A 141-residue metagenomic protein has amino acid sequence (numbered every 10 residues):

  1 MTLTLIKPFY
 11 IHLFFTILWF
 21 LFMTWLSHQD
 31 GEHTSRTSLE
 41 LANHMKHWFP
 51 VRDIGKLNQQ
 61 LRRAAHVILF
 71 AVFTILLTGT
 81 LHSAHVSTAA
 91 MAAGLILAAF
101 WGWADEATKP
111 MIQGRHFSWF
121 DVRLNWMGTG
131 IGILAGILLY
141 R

Functional and structural regions predicted by a protein language model:
M1-T78: "…centered on the first transmembrane helix and the immediately adjacent amphipathic helix/loop
P8-I11, V86-A92, R115, W119: Membrane-helix interface segments
W25-H28, L81, A92, A107 (+2 more regions): Structural signature of transmembrane alpha-helix termini at the membrane-water interface
G31-S35, P110, G114, S118 (+2 more regions): Transmembrane helix-loop junctions in multipass membrane proteins, especially transporters and channels
I68-A84, M127-Y140: Membrane-interfacial alpha-helical segments at the cytosolic side of multi-pass membrane proteins
S87-W103: Membrane-embedded alpha-helical segments that form the functional core of polytopic membrane enzymes, especially those
W103-W126: Interfacial helix-loop-helix junctions of multi-pass membrane proteins
